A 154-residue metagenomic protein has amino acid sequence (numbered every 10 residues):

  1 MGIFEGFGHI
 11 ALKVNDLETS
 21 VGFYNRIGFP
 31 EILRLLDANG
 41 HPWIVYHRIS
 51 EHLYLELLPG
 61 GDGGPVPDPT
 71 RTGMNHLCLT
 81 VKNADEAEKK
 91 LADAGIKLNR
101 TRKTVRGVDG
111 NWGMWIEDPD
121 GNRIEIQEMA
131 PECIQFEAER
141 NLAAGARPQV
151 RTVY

Functional and structural regions predicted by a protein language model:
M1, V66-D68, T104: Short, flexible, glycine/charge-rich loop motifs used to bind or transfer phosphoryl groups or to couple energy/partner
M1-T19, M74-L77, A130-Y154: N-terminal beta-strand motif that seeds the catalytic metal site of vicinal oxygen chelate
G2-F4, L12-L55: Core segments of cupin and vicinal oxygen chelate
G6-D16, V45-R48, V66-A92, W112-E117 (+1 more regions): Vicinal oxygen chelate
L33-R34, H41-W43, D62-P67, R100-T101 (+1 more regions): A short, acidic/glycine-rich surface segment
V45, E88, A92-Y154: Vicinal oxygen chelate
L55-E56, I124: Short beta-strand segments
